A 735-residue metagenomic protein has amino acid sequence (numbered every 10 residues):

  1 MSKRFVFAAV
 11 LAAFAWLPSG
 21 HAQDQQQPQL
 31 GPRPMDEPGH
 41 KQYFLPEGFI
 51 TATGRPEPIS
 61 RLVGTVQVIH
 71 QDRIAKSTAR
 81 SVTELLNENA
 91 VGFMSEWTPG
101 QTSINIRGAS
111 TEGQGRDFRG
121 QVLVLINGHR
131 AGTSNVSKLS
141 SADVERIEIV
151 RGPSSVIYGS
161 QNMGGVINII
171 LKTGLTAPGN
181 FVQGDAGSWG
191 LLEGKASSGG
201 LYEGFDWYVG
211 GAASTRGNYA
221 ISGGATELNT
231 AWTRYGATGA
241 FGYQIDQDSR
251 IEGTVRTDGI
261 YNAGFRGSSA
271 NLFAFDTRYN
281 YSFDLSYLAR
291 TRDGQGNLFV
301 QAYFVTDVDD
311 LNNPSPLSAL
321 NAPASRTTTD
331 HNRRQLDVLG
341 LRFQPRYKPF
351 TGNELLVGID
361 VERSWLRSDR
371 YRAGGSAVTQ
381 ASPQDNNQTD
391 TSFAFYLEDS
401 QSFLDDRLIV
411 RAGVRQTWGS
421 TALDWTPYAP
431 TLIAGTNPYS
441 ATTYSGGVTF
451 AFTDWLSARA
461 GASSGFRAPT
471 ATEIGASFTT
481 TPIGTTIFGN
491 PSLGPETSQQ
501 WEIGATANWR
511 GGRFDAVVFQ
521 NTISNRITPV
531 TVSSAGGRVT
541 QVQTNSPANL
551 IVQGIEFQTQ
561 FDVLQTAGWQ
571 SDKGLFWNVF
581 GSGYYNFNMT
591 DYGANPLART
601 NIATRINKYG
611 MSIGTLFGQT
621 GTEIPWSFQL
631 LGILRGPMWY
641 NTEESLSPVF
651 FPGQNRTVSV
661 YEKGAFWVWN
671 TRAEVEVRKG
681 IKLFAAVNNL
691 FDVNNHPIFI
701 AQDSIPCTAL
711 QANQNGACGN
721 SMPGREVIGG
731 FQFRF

Functional and structural regions predicted by a protein language model:
V82-L85, S103-N105, V122-N127, I149 (+2 more regions): N-terminal periplasmic accessory domains that precede and gate Gram-negative outer-membrane beta-barrel machines
T83-H129: Extracytoplasmic beta-strand/coil segments of soluble accessory domains associated with Gram-negative outer-membrane
Q114-G115, V122, N127-P153: Short acidic/polar hinge/loop motifs at secondary-structure boundaries that mediate gating or recognition
S188-T215, G224-Y261, F275-N297, P349-F350 (+3 more regions): Transmembrane beta-barrel wall of Gram-negative outer-membrane proteins
T238-A240, N332-P345, Q388-Y396, F488-G494 (+5 more regions): Outer membrane beta-barrel strand-and-loop segments of large Gram-negative receptors, especially TonB-dependent
G259-Y261, T306-D310, R367-G374, W418-P427 (+7 more regions): Surface-exposed extracellular loop regions of Gram-negative outer-membrane beta-barrel proteins, predominantly
F403-V410, G419, R513, V518-I523 (+1 more regions): Gram-negative outer-membrane beta-barrel transporters
F466, V579, L634-S645, V649 (+1 more regions): C-terminal beta-signal and adjacent terminal beta-strands/loops of Gram-negative outer-membrane beta-barrel proteins
